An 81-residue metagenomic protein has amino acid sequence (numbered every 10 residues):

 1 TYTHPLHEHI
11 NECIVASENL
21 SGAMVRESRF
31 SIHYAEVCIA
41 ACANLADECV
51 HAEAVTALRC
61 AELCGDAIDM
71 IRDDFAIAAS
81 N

Functional and structural regions predicted by a protein language model:
T1-N81: Amphipathic alpha-helical hairpins
